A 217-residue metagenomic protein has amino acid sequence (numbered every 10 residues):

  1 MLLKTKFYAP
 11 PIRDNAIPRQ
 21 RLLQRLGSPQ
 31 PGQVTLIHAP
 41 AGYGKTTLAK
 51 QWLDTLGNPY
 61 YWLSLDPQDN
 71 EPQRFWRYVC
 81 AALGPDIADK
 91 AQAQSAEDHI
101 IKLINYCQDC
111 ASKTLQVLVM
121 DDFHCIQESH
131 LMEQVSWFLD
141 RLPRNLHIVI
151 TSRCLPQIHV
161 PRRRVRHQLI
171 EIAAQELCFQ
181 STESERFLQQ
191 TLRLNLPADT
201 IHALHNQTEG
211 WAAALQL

Functional and structural regions predicted by a protein language model:
M1-L26, D89, S181, R186: Conserved adenine-nucleotide phosphate-binding loops and their immediately adjacent elements
K6, R21-L22, T47-Q51, V117 (+2 more regions): Alpha-helical sensor/transducer elements of the RecA-like P-loop NTPase core
Q30-P31, S112-T114, L142-N145: Short loop/turn elements that form and flank the Walker-type P-loop nucleotide-binding site in RecA-like NTPase cores
V34: Walker A (P-loop) ATP-phosphate-binding motif of ABC ATPase nucleotide-binding domains
I37: Hydrophobic anchor at the beta1->P-loop junction of P-loop NTPases
P40: P-loop (Walker A) phosphate-binding loop of NTP-binding proteins
Y43, L48-L115, F123-Q127: Conserved phosphate-binding/catalytic loops and adjacent sensor/switch elements of nucleotide-binding enzymes, spanning
